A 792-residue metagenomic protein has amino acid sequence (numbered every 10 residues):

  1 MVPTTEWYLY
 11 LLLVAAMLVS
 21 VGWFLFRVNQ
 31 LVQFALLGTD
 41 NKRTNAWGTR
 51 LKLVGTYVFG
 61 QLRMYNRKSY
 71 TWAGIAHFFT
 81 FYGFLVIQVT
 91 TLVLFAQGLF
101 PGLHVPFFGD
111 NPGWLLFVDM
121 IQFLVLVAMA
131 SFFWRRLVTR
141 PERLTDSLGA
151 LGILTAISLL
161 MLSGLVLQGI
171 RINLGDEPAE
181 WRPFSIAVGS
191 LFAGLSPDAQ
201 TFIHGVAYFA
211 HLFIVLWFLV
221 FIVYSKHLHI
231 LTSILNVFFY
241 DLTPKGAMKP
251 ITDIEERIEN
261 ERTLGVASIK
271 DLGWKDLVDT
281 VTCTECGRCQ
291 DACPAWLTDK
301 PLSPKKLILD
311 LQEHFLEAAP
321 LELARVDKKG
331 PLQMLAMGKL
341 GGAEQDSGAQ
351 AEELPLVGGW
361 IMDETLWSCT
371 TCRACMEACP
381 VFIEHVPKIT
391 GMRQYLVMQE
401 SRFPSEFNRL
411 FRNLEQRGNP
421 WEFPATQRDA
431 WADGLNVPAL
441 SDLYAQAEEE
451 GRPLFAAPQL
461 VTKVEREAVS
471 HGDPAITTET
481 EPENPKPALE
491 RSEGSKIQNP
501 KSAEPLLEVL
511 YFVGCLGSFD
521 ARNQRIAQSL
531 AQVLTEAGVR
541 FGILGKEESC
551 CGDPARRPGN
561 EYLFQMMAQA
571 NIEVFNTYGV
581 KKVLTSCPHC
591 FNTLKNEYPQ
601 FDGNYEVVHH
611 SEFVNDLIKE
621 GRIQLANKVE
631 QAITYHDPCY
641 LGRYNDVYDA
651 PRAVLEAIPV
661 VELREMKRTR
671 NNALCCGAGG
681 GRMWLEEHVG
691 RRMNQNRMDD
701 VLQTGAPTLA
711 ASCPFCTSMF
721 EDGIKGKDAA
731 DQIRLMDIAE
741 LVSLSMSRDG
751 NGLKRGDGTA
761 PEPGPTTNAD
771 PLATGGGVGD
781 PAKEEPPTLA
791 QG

Functional and structural regions predicted by a protein language model:
M1, A96-G113, I170-H204: Membrane-interfacial helical/loop segments at transmembrane boundaries in membrane proteins
V2-S131, D271-T280, L302-K306, F315-A488 (+3 more regions): Iron-sulfur-cluster electron-transfer modules
A16-W23, L126, S158-L159, F202-F238: Alpha-helical membrane-embedded segments
F24-R43, Q97-P101, S131-L151, V166-E180 (+4 more regions): Juxtamembrane/interface segments at transmembrane-helix termini
R43-T44, S69-A76, F107-F117, V138-L159 (+2 more regions): Membrane-interface segments at loop-to-transmembrane junctions
F78-V89, I153-G175: Hydrophobic alpha-helical membrane-insertion segments
V188-A199, P250-E256, E261, H385-G792: Iron-sulfur cluster-binding electron-transfer modules in prokaryotic oxidoreductases
G246-P304: Non-transmembrane accessory domains of multi-pass membrane transporters/channels
